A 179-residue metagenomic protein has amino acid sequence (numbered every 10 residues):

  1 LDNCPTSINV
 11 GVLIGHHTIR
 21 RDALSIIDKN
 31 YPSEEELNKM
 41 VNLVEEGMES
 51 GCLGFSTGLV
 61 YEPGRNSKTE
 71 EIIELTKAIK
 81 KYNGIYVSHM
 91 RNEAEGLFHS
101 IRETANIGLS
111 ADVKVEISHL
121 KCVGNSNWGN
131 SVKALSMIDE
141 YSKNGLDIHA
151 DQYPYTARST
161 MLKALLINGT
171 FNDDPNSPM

Functional and structural regions predicted by a protein language model:
L1, H17-R21, S25-N30, L59 (+2 more regions): Polyanionic/metal-chelating signatures
L1-S110: Hydrophobic, small-residue-rich alpha-helical packing segments that form membrane-like cores
V10-L13, E116, H149-Q152: A structural signal for short, well-ordered beta-strand segments and their strand-loop junctions that often border
I14, N92, H119-K121, P154: Short, flexible loop/turn elements at secondary-structure junctions
M40-G47, V87, L120-N125, T156-T160: Repeat-unit-sized solenoid/scaffold elements
T57, S88, I117-L120, A150: Conserved beta-strand positions
Y82-I85, V113-I117, F171-D173: Short acidic (Asp/Glu) and glycine-rich catalytic loops that position anionic groups and cofactors
